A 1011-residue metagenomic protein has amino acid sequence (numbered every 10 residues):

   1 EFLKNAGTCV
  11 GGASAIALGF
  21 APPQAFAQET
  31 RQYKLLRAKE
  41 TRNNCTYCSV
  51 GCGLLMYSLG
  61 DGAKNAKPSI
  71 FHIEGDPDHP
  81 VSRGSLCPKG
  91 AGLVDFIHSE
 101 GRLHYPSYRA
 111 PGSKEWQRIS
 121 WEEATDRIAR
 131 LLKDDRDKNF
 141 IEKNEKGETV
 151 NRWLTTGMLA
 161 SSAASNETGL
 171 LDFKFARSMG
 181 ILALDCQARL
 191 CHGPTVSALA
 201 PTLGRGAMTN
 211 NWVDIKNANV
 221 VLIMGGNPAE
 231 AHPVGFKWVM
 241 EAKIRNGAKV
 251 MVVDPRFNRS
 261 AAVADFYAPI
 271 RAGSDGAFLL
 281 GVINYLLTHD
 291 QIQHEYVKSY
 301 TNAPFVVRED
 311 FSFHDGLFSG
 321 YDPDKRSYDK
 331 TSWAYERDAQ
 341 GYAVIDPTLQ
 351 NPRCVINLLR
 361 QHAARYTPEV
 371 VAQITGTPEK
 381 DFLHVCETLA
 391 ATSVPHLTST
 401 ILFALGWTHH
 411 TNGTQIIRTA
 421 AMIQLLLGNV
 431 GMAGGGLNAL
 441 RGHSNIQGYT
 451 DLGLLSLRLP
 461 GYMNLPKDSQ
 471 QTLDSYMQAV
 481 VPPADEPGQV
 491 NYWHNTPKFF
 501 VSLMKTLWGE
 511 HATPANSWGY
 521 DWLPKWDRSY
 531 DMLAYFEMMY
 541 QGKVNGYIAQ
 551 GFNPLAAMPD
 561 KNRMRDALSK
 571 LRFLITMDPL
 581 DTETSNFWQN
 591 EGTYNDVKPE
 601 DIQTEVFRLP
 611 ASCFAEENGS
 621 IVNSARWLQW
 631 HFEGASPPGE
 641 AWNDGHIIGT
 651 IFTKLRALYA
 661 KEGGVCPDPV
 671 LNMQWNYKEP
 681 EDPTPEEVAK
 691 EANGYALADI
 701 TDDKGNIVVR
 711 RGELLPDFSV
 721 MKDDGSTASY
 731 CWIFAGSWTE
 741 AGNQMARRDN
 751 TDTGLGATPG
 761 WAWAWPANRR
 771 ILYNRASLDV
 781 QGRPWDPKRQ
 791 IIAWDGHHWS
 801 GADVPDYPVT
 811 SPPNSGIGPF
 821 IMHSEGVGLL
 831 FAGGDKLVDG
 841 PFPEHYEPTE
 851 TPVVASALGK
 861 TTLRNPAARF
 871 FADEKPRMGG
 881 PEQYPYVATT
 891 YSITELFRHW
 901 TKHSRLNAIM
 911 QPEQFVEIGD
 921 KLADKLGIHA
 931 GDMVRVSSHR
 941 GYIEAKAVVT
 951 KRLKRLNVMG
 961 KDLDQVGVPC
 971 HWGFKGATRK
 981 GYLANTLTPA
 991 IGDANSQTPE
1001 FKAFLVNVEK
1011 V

Functional and structural regions predicted by a protein language model:
L3-Q24: N-terminal export signals
A17-L54: C-terminal segment of N-terminal export signals and the immediately downstream linker at the start of the mature
Q32-N43, P68-S85: Immediate flanking context of iron-sulfur cluster ligation sites
C45, G53-Y57, Y105-V220: Long, structured ligand/cofactor-binding scaffold of large enzymes
R127, N258-P395, I648, K654: Long, well-ordered, tryptophan-enriched scaffold segments
L170-E241, N246-M251, A277, E336 (+4 more regions): Extended redox/cofactor-interaction regions of prokaryotic respiratory oxidoreductases
T576-T582, N586-Q589, V597-P599, S636-F652 (+1 more regions): Phosphate/diphosphate-binding loops
H646-I700, D803, T810-P812, G833-L837 (+3 more regions): Long, contiguous, secondary-structure-rich segments that constitute the structural scaffold of globular domains
